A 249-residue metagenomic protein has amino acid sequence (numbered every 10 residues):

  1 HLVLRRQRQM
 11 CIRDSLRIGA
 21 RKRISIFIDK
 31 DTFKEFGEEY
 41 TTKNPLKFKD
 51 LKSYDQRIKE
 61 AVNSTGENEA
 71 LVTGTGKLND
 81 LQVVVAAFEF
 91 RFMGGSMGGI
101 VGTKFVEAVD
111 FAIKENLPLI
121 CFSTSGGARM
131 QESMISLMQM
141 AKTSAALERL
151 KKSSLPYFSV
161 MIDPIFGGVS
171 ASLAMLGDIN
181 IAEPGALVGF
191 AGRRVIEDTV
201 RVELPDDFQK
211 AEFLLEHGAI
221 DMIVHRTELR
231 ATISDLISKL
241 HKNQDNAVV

Functional and structural regions predicted by a protein language model:
H1-R8, I12: Single conserved hydrophobic/aromatic residue that forms the stacking wall/gate of nucleotide- or nucleobase-binding
R6, R23-F27, I100: Short Gly/aromatic-enriched secondary-structure transition segments
I12, A86-E89, I162, P184: A secondary-structure boundary/capping signal
R13-T73: An N-cap/entry alpha-helix motif that binds or orients negatively charged groups
L71-K151, F158: Cleft-lining beta-strand/loop regions that shape enzyme active-site pockets
S123-Q244: Conserved catalytic cores of soluble enzyme domains, especially glycine-rich substrate-binding beta-alpha loops
D245-V249: Polar low-complexity intrinsically disordered regions
